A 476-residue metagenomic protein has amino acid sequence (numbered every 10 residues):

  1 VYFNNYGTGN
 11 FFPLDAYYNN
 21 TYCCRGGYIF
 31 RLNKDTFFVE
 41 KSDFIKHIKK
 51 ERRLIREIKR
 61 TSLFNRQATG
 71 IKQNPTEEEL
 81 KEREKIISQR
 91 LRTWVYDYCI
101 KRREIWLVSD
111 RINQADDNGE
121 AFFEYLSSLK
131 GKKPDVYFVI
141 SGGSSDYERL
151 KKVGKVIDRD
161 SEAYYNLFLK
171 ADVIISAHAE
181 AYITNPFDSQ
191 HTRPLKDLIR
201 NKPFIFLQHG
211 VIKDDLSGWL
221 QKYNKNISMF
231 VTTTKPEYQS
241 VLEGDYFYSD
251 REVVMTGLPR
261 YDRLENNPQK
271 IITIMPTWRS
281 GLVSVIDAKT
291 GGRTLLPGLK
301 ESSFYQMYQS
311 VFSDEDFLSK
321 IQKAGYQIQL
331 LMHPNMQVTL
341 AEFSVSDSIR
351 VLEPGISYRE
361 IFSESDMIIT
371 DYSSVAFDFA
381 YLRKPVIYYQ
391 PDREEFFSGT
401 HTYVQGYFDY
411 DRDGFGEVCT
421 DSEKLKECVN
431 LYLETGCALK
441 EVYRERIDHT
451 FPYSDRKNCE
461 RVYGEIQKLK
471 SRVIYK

Functional and structural regions predicted by a protein language model:
V1-I105, L198: Basic, ligand-binding patches in group-transfer machinery, especially extracytoplasmic/periplasmic segments
T36, S42-F44, I48-E51, I58-F64 (+6 more regions): C-terminal amphipathic helix plus adjacent low-complexity, charged tail appended to glycosyltransferase catalytic
K72-T93, Q208, D214-E301, Y305 (+3 more regions): A nucleotide-sugar donor-handling region in carbohydrate enzymes
V95, E104-R263: Active-site and donor-binding regions of nucleotide-sugar-utilizing enzymes
C99, N166-F168, Y223, K320 (+1 more regions): Structural alpha-helical scaffold elements that stabilize or flank donor/cofactor-binding regions in carbohydrate
Q114-S127, L258-E342, E417-C419, N458: Conserved catalytic-core segment of nucleotide-activated headgroup transferases in glycan assembly
I157-L167, Q329, P334-F377, L382: Donor nucleotide-activated moiety binding/catalytic core segment of transferases that use nucleotide-activated donors
E342-D347, S374-T450: Catalytic binding pocket for nucleotide-activated donors in carbohydrate/polymer assembly enzymes
